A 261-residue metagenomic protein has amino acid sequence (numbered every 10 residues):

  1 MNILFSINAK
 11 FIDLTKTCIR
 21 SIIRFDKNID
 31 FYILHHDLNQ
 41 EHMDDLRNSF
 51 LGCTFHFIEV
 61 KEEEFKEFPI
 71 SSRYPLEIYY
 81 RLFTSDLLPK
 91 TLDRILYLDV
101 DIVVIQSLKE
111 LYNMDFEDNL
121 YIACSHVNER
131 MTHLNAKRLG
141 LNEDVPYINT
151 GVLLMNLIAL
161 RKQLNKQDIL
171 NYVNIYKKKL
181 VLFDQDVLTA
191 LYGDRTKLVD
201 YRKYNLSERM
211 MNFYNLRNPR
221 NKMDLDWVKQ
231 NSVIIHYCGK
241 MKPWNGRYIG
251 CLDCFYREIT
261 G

Functional and structural regions predicted by a protein language model:
M1-I7, L157-G261: A glycosyltransferase accessory/donor-loop signature
M1-R20: N-proximal low-complexity "stem/linker" segments adjacent to membrane-targeting elements
S21-I29: Short, acidic, metal-binding catalytic loop of nucleotide-sugar glycosyltransferases
D30-D37, A123-S125: Short internal beta-strands
E41-M43, N48-L87: Active-site-proximal specificity loops/subdomain of glycosyltransferases
E59-E63, E77-M131, Y147, L154-R161: GT-A fold catalytic core of metal-dependent nucleotide-sugar glycosyltransferases, centered on the diacidic
E67-E77, A136-G140, F213-N218: Short, surface-exposed amphipathic charged segments that create phosphate/polyanion-binding patches used for binding
L120-L141, G246-L252: A short, conserved beta-to-alpha structural element at the edge of catalytic cores that scaffolds binding
